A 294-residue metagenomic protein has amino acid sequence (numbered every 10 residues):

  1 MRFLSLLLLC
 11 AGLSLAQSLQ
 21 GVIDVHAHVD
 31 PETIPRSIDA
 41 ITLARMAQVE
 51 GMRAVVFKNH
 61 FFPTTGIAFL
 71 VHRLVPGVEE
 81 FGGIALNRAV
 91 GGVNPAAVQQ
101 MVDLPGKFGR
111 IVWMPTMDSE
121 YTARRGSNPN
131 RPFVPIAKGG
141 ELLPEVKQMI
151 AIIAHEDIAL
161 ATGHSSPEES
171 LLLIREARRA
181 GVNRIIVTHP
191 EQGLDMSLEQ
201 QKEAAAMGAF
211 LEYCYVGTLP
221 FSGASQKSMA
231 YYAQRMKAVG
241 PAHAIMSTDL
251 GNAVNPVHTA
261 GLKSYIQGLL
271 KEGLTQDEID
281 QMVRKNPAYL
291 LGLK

Functional and structural regions predicted by a protein language model:
F3-L13: Sec-dependent N-terminal signal peptides
A16-I34: Replace "His-x-His-based motif
D24, H28, T42-T65, V78-R88 (+4 more regions): Divalent metal-dependent hydrolysis catalytic cores, especially in the metallo-beta-lactamase
A68-G77, Q100-K107, R178, Q200-G208 (+1 more regions): Acidic (Asp/Glu)-rich catalytic clusters
V78, G91-V187: Extended substrate/RNA-proximal surfaces in nucleic-acid metabolism proteins
A151, I158-G163, P167-S228, I245: Catalytic pocket-lining loop regions of alpha/beta-barrel enzymes, especially the amidohydrolase/enolase/GH5 lineages
P241-H258: Short acidic/histidine-rich active-site segments
G261-K294: Mid-to-C-terminal alpha-helical segments outside catalytic/metal-binding sites
